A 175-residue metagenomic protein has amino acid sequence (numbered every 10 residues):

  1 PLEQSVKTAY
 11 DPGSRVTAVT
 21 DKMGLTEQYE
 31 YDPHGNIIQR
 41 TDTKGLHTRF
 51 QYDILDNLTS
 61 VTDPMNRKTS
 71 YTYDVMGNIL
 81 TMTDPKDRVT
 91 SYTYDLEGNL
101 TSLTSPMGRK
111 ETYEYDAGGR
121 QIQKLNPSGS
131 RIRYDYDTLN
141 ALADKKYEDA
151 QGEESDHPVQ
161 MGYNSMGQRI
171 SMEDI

Functional and structural regions predicted by a protein language model:
P1-D21, L25-D42, L46-D63, R67-D84 (+3 more regions): Beta-strand elements of repeat-based all-beta scaffolds
